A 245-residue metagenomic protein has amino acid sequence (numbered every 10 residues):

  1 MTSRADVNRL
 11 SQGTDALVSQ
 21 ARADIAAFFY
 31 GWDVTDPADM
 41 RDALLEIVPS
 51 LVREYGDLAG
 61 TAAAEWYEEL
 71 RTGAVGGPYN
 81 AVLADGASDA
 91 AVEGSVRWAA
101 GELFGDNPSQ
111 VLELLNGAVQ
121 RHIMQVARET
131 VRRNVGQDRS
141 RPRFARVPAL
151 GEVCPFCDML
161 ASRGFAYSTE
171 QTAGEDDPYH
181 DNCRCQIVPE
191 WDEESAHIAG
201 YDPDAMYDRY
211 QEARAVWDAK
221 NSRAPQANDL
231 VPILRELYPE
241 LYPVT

Functional and structural regions predicted by a protein language model:
M1-A38, A43, I47, R128-T245: Activation/maturation switch segments at domain boundaries
M1-G136: N-terminal alpha-helical interaction blocks
